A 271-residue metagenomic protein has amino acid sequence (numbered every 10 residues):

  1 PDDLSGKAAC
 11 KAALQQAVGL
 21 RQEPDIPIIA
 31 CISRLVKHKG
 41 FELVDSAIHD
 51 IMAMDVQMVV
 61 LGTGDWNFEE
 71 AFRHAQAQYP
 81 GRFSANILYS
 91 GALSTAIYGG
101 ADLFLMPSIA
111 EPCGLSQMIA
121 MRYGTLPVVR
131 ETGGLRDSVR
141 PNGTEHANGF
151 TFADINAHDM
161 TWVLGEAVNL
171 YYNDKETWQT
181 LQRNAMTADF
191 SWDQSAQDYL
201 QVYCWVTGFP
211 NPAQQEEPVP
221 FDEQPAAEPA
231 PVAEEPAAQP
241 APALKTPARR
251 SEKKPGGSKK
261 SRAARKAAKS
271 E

Functional and structural regions predicted by a protein language model:
P1-E271: Catalytic cores of carbohydrate-active enzymes across secretory and cytosolic contexts
